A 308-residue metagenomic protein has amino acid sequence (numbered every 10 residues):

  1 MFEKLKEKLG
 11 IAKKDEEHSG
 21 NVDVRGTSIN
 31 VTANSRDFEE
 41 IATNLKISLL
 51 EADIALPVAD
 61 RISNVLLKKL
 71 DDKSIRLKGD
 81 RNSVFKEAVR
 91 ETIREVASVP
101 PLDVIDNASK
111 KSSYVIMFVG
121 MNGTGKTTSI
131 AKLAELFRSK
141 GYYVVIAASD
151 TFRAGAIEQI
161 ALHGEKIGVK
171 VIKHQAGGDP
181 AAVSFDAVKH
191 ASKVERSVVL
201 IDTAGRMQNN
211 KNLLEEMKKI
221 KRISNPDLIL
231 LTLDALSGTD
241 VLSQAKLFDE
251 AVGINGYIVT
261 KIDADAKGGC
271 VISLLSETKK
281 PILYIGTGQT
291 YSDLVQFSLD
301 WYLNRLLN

Functional and structural regions predicted by a protein language model:
M1-M117, S139-V145, K166: Non-catalytic terminal/linker segments enriched in charged/polar, low-complexity residues
L102-N308: P-loop/Walker A NTP-binding module and the surrounding RecA-like catalytic core of P-loop NTPases
